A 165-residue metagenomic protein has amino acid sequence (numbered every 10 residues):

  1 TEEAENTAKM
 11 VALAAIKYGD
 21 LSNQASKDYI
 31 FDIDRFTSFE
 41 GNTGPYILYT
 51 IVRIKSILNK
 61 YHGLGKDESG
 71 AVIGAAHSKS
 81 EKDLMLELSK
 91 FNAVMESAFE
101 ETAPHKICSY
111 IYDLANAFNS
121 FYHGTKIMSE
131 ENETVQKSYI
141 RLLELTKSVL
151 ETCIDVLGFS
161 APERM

Functional and structural regions predicted by a protein language model:
T1-M165: Non-catalytic interaction-recognition regions
